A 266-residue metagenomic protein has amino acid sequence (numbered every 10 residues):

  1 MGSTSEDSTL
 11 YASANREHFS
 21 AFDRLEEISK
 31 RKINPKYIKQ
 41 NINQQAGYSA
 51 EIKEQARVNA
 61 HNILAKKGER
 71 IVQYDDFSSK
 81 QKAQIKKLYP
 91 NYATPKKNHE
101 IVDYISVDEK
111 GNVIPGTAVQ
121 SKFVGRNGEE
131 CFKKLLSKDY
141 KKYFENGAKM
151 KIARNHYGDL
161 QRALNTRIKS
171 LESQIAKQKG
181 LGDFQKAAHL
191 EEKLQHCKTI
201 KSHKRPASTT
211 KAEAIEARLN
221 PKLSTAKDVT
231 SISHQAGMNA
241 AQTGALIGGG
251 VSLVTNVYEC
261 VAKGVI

Functional and structural regions predicted by a protein language model:
M1-R31, P35: Interfaces and regulatory segments of ATP-dependent nucleotide/adenylate/phosphodiester-chemistry enzymes
H18, E26, K30-N34, I38 (+1 more regions): Alpha-helical context
H18-E26, Q40-Y48, I52, I114-H189: Catalytic cores of nucleic-acid endonucleases
D23-L136: Catalytic centers of nucleases
N34, I38-N41, R126-N127, T210 (+2 more regions): Alpha-helix capping and helix-coil boundary motifs
K149-Q235: Noncatalytic regulatory segments and standalone regulatory/sensor domains
H234-V261, I266: Membrane-active amphipathic alpha-helices enriched in small hydrophobic residues
